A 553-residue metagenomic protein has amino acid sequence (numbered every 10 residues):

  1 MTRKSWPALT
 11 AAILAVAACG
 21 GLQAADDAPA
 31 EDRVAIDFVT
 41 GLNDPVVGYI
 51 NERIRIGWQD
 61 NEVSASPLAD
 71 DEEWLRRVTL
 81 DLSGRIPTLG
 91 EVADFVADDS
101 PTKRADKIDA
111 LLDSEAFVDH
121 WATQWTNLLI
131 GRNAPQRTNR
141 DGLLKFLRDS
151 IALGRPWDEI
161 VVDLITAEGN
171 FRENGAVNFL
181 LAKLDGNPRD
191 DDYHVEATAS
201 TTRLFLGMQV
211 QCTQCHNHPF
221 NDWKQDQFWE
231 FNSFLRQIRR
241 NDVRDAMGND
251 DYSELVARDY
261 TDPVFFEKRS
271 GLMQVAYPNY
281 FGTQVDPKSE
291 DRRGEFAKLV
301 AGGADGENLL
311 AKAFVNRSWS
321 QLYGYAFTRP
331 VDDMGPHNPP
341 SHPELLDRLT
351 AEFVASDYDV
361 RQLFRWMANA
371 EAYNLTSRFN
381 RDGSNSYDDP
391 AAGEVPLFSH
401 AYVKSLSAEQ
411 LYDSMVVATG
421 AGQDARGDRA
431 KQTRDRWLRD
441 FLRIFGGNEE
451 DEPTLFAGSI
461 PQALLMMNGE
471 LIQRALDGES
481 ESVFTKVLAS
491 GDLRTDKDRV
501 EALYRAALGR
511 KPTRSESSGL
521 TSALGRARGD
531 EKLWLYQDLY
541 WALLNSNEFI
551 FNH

Functional and structural regions predicted by a protein language model:
M1-T10: Bacterial N-terminal signal peptides that target proteins for export
T10-A18: Bacterial N-terminal signal peptides
L22-A24, A30: Boundary at the C-terminal end of the N-terminal hydrophobic targeting segment
P29-E267, L272-V275, L309-T350, V360 (+3 more regions): Short, structured secondary-structure elements that scaffold catalytic or ligand/cofactor-binding regions
R269-K288, R292-F296: Acidic low-complexity segments
E290-L309, S399, G447-D451, L488-S490: Extended, non-catalytic structural segments that build the interaction scaffolds of large macromolecular assemblies
A301, T350-F353: Conserved interaction-surface patches within small, structured recognition/assembly domains
G509: Conserved micro-motifs of the catalytic ATP-binding
